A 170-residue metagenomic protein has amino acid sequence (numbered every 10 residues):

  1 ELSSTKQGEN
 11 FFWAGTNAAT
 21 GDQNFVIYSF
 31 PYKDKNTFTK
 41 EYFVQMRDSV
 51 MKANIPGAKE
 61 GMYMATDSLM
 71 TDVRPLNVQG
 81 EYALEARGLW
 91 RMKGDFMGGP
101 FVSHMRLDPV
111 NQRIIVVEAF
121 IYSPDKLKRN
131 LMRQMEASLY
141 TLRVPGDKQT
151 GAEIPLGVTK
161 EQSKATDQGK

Functional and structural regions predicted by a protein language model:
L2, I114-K170: Surface-exposed amphipathic alpha-helical segments
S3-P56: Secretory pathway targeting signatures of secreted, lumenal, and periplasmic proteins
F11, V102, L139: Extracellular structured ligand-interaction cores
N17-A19, F30-D34, W90-R91, A119-D125: Short, flexible beta-strand-to-coil junctions
T20-Y28, P109, R113, K148: Short, highly charged low-complexity linear segments
Q23-F25, Y82-E85, R113-E118: Glycine-rich, often proline-containing surface loops adjacent to acidic residues and nearby aromatics that form
N24-V26, D95-M97, L127-L131: A short, polar/proline- and glycine-enriched secondary-structure boundary/capping micro-motif
K52-N111, K126, T159-G169: Signature of long, low-cysteine stretches enriched in small and polar/charged residues
